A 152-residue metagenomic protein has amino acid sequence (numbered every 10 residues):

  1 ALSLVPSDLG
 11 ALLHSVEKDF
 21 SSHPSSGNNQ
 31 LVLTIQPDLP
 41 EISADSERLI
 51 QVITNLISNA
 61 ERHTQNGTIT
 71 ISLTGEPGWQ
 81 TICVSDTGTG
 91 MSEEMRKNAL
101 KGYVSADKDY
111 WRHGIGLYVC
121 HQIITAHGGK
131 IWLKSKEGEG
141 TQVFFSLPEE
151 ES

Functional and structural regions predicted by a protein language model:
S3-K18: A conserved beta-strand-to-alpha-helix junction within the catalytic ATP-binding
S3-S7, Q30-P40: Conserved catalytic submotifs in the C-terminal HATPase_c
A60-E61: Short helix-loop "hinge" at the ATP-lid/N-box region of the Bergerat-fold HATPase_c
T68-G78: Short beta-strand/loop element within the Bergerat-fold HATPase_c
M91-Y103: Short conserved segment of the HATPase_c
G116, C120: Short alpha-helical Gxxx[C/S/T] motif in the catalytic ATP-binding
